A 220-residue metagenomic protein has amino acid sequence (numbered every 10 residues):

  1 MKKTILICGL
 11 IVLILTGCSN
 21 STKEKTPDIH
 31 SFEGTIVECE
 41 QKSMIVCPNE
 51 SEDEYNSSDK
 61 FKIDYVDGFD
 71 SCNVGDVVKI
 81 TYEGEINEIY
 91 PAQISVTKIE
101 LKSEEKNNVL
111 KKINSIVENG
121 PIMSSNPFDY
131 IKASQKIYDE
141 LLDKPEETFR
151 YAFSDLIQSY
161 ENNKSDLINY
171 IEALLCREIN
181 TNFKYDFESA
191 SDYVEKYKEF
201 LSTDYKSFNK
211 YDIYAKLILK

Functional and structural regions predicted by a protein language model:
M1-T4, G9: Positively charged n-region of N-terminal signal peptides that target proteins for export
I14-G17: C-terminal motif of bacterial Sec signal peptides marking the signal peptidase cleavage site
N20-E40, G68-E104: Short, flexible, surface-exposed loop segments at domain boundaries
C39-N49: Short aromatic-glycine-enriched beta-strand elements
I45-V46, I80, R150: Short hydrophobic/aromatic-rich beta-strand segments that constitute the beta-sheet cores of beta-sandwich/beta-barrel
E52-Y55, N87-I89: Short, cysteine-centered beta-strand-loop-beta hairpins and adjacent loop/turn segments enriched in charged/polar
E54-S71: Beta-strand/loop nucleic-acid-binding surfaces
E104-K220: Extended repeat-based scaffolds of very large eukaryotic assembly and lipid-transport proteins
